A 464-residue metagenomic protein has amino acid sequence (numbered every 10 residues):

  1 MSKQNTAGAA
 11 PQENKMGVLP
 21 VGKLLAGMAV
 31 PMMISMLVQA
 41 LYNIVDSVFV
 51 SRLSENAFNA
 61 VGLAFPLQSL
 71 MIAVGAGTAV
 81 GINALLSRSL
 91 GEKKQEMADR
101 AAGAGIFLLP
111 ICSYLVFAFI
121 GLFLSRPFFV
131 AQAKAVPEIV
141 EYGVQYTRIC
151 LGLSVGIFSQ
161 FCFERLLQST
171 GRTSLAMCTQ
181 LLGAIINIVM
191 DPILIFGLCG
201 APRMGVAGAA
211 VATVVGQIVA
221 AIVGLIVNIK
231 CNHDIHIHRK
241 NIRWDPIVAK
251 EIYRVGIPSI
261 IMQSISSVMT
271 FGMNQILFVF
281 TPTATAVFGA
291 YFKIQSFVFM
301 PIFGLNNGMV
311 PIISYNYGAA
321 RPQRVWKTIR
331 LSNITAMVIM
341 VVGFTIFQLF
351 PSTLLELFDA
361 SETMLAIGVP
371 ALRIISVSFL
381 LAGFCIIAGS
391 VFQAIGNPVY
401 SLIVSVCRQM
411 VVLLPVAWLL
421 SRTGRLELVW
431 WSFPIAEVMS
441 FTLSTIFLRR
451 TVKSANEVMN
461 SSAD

Functional and structural regions predicted by a protein language model:
M1-A29, L86-V155, A201-I257, I313-S378 (+1 more regions): Short alpha-helical transmembrane segments in multi-pass integral membrane proteins
V18, G22-L41, V45, L67-V74 (+7 more regions): Residue-level signal for short hydrophobic patches within transmembrane helices of multi-pass membrane transporters
G27-D46, I149, Q160, G183 (+4 more regions): Transmembrane helical elements of multi-pass membrane transporters/channels
L37, L41-N59, F129-P137, I193-M204 (+5 more regions): Helix-terminus/linker motif at the lipid-water interface of multi-pass membrane proteins
E55-P66, G143, T147, A210 (+2 more regions): Small-residue hotspots at the loop-to-helix junctions and early N-terminal turns of transmembrane alpha-helices
F58-A118, I157-A176, V287-T345, L349-P351 (+1 more regions): Small-residue-rich hydrophobic transmembrane alpha-helices
L70-A73, N187-P192, A221-L225, F297-M300 (+3 more regions): Hydrophobic transmembrane alpha-helices of multi-pass small-molecule transporters
A79, I149-Q168, A176-A184, A209-I222 (+4 more regions): Short runs within selected transmembrane alpha-helices of multi-pass transporters and secretion channels
